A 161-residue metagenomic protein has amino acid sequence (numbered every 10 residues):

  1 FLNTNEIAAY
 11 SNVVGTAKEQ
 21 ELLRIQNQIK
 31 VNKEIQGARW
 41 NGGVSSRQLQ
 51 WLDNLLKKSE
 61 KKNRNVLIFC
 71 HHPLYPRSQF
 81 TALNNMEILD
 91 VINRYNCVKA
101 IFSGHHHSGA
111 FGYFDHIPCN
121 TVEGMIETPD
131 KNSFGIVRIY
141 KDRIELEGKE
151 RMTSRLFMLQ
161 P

Functional and structural regions predicted by a protein language model:
F1-E21: Short, solvent-exposed beta-strand-terminating loops
L2-N5, C70-P73, S103-H106, V122-M125 (+1 more regions): Active-site-proximal beta-strand/loop segments in catalytic clefts of secreted hydrolases
N3, G15-T16, S45, E147-T153: Alpha-helix initiation/capping motif
A8, P76, N120: Nucleotide phosphate-binding site architecture
A8-A9, M86-E87, I144: Short alpha-helical interface patches
V14-D115: His/acidic metal-ligating clusters that form di-metal
V91-N93, G109-P161: Binuclear metal-dependent phosphoesterase catalytic core
